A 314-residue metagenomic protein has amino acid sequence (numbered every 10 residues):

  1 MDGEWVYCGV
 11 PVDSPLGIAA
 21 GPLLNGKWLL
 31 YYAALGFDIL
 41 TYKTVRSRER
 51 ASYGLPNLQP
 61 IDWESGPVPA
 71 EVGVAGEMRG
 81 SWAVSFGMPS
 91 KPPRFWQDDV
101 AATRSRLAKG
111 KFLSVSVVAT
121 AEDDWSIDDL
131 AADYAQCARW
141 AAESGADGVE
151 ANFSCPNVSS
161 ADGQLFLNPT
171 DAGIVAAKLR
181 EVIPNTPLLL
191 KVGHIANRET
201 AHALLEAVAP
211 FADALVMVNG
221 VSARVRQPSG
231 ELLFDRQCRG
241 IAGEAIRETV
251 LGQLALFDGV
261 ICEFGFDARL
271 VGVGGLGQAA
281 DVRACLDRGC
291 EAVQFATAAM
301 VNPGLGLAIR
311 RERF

Functional and structural regions predicted by a protein language model:
M1, F153-T170, L205-F266, A308: Glycine/Thr-rich beta-alpha phosphate-binding loop at enzyme active sites
M1-F112, A119-D123, I309: N-terminal capping/small domains of soluble enzymes
P15-G17, I39, G110-S116, G148-E150 (+4 more regions): Structural preference for beta-strand elements that scaffold enzyme active sites
A20-L23, S116-T120, V192-R198, D267-A280: Glycine-rich beta-to-alpha transition loops that act as phosphate-gripper elements at the mouths of alpha/beta enzyme
N25-Y32, D129-A132, A196-P210, G259-E263 (+1 more regions): Catalytic cores of alpha/beta
G36-R50, F153-C155, A214-R224, G275-L276 (+1 more regions): Glycine-rich phosphate-binding active-site loops on the catalytic face of alpha/beta enzymes
T44-L55, W82-M88, D147-L167, V225-R226 (+3 more regions): Glycine-rich, proline-tolerant flexible connector loops at the mouths of alpha/beta enzymes
E49-E71, V225-A242, L286, A298-F314: C-terminal helical cap(s) of enzyme catalytic domains, especially alpha/beta-barrels
